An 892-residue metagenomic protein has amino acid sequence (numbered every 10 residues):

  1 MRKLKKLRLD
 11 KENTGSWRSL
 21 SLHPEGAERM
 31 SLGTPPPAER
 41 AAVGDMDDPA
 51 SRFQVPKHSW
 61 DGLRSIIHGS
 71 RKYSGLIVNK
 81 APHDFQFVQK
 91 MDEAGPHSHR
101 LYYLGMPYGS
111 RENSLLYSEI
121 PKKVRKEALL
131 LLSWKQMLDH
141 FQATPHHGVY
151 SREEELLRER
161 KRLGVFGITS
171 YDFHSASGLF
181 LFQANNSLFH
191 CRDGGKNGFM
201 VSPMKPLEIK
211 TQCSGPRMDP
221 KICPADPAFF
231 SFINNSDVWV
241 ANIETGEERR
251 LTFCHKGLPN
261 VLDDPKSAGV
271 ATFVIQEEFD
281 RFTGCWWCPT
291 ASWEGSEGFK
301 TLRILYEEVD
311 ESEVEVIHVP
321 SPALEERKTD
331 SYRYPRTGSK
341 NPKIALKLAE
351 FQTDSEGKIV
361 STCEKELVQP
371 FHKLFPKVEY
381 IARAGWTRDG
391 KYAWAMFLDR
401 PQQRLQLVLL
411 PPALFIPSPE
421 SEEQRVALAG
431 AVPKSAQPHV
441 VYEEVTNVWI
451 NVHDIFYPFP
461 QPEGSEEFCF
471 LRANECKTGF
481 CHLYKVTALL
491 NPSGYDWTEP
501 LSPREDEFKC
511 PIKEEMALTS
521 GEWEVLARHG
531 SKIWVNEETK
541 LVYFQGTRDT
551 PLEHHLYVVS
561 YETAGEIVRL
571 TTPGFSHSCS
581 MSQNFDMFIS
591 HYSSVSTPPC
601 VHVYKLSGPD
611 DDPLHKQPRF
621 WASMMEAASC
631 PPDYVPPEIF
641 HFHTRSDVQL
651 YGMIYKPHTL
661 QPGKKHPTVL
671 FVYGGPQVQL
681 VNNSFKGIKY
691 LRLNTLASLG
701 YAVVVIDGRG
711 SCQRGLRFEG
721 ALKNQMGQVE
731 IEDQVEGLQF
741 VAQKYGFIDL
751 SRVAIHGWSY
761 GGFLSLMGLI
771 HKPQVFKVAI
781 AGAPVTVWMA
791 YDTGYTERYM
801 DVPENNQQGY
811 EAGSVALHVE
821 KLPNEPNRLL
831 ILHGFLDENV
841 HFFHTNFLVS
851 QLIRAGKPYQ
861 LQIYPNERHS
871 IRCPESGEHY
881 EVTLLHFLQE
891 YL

Functional and structural regions predicted by a protein language model:
R2-S580, D586-M587, T597, Y604 (+1 more regions): Beta-propeller folds
G33, I275, E297, E315-V316 (+5 more regions): Serine-hydrolase catalytic core recognition
